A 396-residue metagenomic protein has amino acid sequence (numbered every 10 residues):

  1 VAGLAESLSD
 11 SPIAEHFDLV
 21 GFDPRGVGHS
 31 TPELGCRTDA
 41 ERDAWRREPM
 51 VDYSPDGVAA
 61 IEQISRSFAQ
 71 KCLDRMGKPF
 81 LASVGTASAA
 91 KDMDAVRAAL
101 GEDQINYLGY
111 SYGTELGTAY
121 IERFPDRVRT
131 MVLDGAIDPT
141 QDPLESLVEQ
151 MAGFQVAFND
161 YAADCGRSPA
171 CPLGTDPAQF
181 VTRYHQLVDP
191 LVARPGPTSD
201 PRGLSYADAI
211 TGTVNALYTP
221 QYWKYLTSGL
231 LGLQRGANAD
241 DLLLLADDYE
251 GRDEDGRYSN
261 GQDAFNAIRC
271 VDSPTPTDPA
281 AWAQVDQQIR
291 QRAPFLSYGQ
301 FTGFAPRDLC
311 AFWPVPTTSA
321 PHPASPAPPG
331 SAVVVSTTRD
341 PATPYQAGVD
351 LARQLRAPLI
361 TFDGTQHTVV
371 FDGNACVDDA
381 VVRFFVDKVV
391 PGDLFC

Functional and structural regions predicted by a protein language model:
V1-G57, E62, T338, D350: N-terminal cap/lid subdomain of alpha/beta-hydrolase-fold enzymes
G35-P49, A119-R183, S228-E254: A catalytic-pocket lid/entrance helix-loop region that shapes and gates access to the active site across common
R75, P79, A90-I105: Conserved acidic catalytic loop of the alpha/beta-hydrolase fold
A90-K91, G109-I121: Glycine-rich nucleophile elbow surrounding the catalytic serine of serine-hydrolase chemistry
V181-P329, A357, G373, D379: Alpha/beta-hydrolase fold active-site neighborhood
P328, V333-S336: Short beta-strand/loop motif that positions the catalytic acidic residue of the alpha/beta-hydrolase fold
P341-Q346: Conserved alpha/beta-hydrolase "acid-adjacent" motif
D363-C396: Catalytic active-site module of serine/aspartate enzymes centered on a nucleophile-bearing elbow/loop
